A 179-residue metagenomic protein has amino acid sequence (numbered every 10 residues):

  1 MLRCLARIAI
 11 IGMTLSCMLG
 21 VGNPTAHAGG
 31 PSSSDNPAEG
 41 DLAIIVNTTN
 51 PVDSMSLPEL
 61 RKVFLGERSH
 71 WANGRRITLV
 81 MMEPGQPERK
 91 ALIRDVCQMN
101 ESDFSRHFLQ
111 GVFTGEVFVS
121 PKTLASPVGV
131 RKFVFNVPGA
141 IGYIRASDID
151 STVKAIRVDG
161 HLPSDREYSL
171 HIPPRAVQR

Functional and structural regions predicted by a protein language model:
M1-C4: N-terminal secretory signal peptides that target proteins for export/translocation
R7-I10, H27-G29: Intrinsic disorder/low-complexity segments
I8-G20: Bacterial N-terminal signal peptides
G20-P31: Signal peptide processing junction and immediate N-terminal pro/mature segment of secreted/exported proteins
G29-R179: Exported/periplasmic ABC-transporter solute-binding proteins
